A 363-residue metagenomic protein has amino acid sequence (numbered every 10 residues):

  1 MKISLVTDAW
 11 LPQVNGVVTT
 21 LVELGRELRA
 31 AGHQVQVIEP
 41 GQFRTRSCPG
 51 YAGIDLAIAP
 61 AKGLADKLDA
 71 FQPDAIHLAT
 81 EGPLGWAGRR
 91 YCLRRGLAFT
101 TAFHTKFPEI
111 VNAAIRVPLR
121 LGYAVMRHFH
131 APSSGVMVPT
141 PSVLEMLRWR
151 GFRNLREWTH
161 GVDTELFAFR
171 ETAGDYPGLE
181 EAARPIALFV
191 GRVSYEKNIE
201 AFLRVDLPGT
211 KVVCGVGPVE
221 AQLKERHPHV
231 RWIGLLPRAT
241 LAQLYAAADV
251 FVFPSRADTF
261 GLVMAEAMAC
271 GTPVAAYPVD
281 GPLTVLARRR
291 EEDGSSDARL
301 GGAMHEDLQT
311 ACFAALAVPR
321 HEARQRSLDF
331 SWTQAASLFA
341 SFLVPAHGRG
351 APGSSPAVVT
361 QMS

Functional and structural regions predicted by a protein language model:
L68, H130, Q243-A248, F339: Short alpha-helical donor nucleotide-sugar binding micro-motif in glycosyltransferases
A98-T100, E109-H128: Nucleotide-sugar donor phosphate/pyrophosphate-binding loop at the beta->alpha transition of glycosyltransferases
A124-G178, A182: Donor nucleotide-sugar binding/catalytic pocket of nucleotide-sugar-dependent glycosyltransferases
G174, L316-G348, P352: A charged, aromatic-enriched C-terminal amphipathic alpha-helix characteristic of glycosyltransferases across folds
D175-P208, V212: Conserved donor-binding/catalytic core segment of Leloir-type glycosyltransferases
E220-A239: Nucleotide-activated donor-binding/catalytic signature segment of Leloir-type glycosyltransferases, i.e., the conserved
R256: Aromatic "clamp/platform" in nucleotide-sugar-dependent glycosyltransferases that forms part of the donor/acceptor
P273-P278, L283, A287: Short hydrophobic beta-strand element within catalytic cores of glycosyltransferases and related nucleotide-activated
